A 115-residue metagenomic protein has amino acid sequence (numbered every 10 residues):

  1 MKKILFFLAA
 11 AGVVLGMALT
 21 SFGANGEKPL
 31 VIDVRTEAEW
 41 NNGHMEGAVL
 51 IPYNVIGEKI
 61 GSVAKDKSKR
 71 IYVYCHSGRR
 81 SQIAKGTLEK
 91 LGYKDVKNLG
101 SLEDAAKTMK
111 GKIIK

Functional and structural regions predicted by a protein language model:
K2-I4, L8, N25-L30, E37-R70 (+1 more regions): Rhodanese-like catalytic fold shared by cysteine-dependent sulfurtransferases and DSP/PTP-type phosphatases
L8-A18: Bacterial N-terminal signal peptides
L19-N25: Boundary of Sec targeting at the N-terminus
Y74: Short, surface-exposed ligand- or partner-binding patches at beta-edge/loop junctions that are enriched in aromatics
